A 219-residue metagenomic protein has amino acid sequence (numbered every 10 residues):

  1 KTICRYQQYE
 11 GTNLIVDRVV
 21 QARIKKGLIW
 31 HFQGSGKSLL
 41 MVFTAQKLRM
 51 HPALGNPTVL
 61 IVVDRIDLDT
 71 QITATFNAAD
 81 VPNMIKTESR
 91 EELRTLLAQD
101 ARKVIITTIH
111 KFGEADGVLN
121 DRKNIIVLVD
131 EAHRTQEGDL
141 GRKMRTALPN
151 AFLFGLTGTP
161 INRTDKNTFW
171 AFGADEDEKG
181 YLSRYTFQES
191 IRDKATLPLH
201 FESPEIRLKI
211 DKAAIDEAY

Functional and structural regions predicted by a protein language model:
K1-T58, D67-P82, D100-K103, H110 (+3 more regions): ATP-dependent helicase/translocase motor core
Q33, H133-R134, A147-T164, K194: Conserved helicase ATPase motor motifs in RecA-like P-loop NTPase domains
G55-P57, R102, K123-N124, L148-F152 (+2 more regions): Short glycine-/polar-rich loops that comprise or flank the Walker A/P-loop and associated switch/sensor motifs
V63-I66, K86-T95, T108-E114: Conserved helicase motor
I66-L68, H110-G113, H133-R134, G158-R163 (+1 more regions): Conserved nucleotide-binding/hydrolysis micro-motifs of P-loop NTPases
A78, R90-I105, V118-L119: Conserved motor-coupling elements within RecA-like helicase/translocase cores
R102-K143: Conserved RecA-like ASCE ATPase "motif II neighborhood" in helicase/translocase motors
K166-Y219: Interdomain helical connector at the RecA1-RecA2 junction of SF1/SF2 helicase-like NTPases
